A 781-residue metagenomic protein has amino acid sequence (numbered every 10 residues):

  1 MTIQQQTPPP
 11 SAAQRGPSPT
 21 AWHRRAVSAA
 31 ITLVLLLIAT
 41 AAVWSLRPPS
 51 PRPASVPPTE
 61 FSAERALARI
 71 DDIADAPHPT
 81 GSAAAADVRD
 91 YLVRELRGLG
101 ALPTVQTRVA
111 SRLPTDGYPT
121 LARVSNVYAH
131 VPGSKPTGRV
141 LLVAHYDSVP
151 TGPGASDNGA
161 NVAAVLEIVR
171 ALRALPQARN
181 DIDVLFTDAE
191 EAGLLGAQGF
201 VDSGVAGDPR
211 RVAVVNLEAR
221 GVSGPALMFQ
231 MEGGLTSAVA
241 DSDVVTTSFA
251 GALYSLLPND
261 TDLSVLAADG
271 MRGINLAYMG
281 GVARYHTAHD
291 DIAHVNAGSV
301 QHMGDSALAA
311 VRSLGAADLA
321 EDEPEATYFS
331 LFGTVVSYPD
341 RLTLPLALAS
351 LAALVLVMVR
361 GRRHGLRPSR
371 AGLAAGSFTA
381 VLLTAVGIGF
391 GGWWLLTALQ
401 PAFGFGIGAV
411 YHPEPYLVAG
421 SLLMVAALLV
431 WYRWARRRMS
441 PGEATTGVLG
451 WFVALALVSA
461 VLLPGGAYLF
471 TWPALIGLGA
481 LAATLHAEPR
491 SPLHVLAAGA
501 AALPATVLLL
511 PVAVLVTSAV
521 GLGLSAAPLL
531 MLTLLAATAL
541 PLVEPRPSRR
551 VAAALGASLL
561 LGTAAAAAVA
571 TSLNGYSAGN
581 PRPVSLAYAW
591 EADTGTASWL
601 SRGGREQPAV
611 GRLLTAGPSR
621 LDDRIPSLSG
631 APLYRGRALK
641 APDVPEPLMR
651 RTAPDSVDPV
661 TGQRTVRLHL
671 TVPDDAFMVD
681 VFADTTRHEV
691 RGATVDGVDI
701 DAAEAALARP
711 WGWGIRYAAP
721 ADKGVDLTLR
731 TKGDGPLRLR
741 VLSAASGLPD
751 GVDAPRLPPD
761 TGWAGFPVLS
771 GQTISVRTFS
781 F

Functional and structural regions predicted by a protein language model:
T2, P10-R15, T20-W22, A435-S440 (+2 more regions): Linear, non-domain "peripheral" regions
T2-I3, S11-P19, A26, D322-G392 (+3 more regions): Acidic, Ser/Thr-rich low-complexity intrinsically disordered segments
P17-L33, R550-L555: N-terminal Sec-pathway targeting helices
S28-V43, L555-V569: Hydrophobic membrane-insertion alpha-helices, especially the h-region of bacterial N-terminal signal peptides
P48-Y338, V698, L707-G733, S780: Soluble extramembrane regions of membrane proteins in the secretory/endomembrane system
A66, A85, R89, A197 (+12 more regions): Generic structural signal for well-ordered, non-membrane alpha-helical segments in soluble metabolic enzymes
D90-H130, T137, V162-A163, S237 (+1 more regions): Extracytosolic and intramembrane catalytic regions of membrane-associated proteins in envelope/secretory systems
A352-M649: Alpha-helical transmembrane segments of integral membrane proteins
